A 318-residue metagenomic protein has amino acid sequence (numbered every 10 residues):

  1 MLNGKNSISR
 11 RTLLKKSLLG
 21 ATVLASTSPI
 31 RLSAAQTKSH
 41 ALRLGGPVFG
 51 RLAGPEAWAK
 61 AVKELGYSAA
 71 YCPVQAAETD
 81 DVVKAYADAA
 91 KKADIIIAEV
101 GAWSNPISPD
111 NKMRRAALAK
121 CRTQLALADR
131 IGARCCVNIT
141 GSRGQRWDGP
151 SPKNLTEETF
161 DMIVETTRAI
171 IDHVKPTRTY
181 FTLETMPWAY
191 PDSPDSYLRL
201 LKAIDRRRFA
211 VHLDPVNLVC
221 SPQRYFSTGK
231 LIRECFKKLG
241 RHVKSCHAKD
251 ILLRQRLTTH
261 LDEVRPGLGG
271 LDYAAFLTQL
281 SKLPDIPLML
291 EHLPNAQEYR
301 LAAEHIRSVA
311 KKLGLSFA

Functional and structural regions predicted by a protein language model:
L2-T22: N-terminal secretory signal peptides and thylakoid transit peptides that target proteins across membranes
S17-L18, T22-T27, Q36, K92 (+1 more regions): Active-site acidic/histidine proton-transfer and metal-coordination neighborhood in alpha/beta enzyme cores
P29-G54, K60-E64: C-terminal segment of N-terminal export signals and the immediately downstream linker at the start of the mature
T37-S39, A59-E64, D80-E99, L125-G132 (+4 more regions): Acidic (Asp/Glu)-rich catalytic clusters
L42-G54, P106-L118, E157-T159: Active-site mouth loops of central-metabolism enzymes
L42-P47, A70-C72, I97-A102, C136-N138 (+4 more regions): Hydrophobic faces of well-ordered beta-strands that scaffold small-molecule active sites in alpha/beta enzyme cores
F49-E56, C72-V83, P106-P109, G144-D148 (+5 more regions): Acidic-and-aromatic substrate-binding clefts and catalytic sites of carbohydrate-active enzymes
V100, R168-R265, G270, F317: Acidic/histidine-rich catalytic cores of soluble enzymes
